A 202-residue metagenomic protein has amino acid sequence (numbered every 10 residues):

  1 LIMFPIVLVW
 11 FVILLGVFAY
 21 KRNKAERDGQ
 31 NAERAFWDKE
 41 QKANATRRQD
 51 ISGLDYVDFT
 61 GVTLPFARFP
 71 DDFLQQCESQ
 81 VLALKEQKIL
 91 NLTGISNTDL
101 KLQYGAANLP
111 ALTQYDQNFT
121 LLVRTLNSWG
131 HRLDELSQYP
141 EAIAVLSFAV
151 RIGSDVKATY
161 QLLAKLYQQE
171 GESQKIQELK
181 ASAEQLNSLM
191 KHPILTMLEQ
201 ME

Functional and structural regions predicted by a protein language model:
I2-L121: N-terminal alpha-helical interaction modules that lie
T125-L126, Y160: TPR repeat positional signature
S128-W129, L163: Structural register within alpha-helical repeat arrays
R132-L133, Y167: Residue at a conserved register position within TPR or TPR-like alpha-solenoid repeats
Y139, E172-S173: TPR-repeat structural position
G153-S154, S188: Short coil turns that delineate tetratricopeptide repeat
A158-T159, H192-I194: TPR alpha-solenoid repeat register
